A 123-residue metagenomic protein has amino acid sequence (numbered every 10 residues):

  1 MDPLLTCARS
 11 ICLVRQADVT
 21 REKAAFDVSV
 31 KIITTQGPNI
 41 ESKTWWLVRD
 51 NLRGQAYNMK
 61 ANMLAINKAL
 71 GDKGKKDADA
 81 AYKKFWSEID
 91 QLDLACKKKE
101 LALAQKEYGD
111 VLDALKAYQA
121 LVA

Functional and structural regions predicted by a protein language model:
M1-P3: N-terminal functional module detector in eukaryotic proteins
C7-K68: Alpha-helical segments in soluble extracytoplasmic regions
Q16-V19, S87-A123: C-terminal amphipathic alpha-helix
A25-N39, A81-A95, E107-D110: Solvent-exposed, amphipathic alpha-helical segments
I33-T44, I66-K73, L92-K99, Y118 (+1 more regions): Secondary-structure edge/capping motif, primarily at the C-terminal ends of alpha-helices and the immediately following
E41-V48, G74-A78, E100-E107: Residue-level recognition of alpha-helical structural elements
L52-K98: Long, amphipathic, charge-rich alpha-helical segments that form helical bundles/coiled-coils
